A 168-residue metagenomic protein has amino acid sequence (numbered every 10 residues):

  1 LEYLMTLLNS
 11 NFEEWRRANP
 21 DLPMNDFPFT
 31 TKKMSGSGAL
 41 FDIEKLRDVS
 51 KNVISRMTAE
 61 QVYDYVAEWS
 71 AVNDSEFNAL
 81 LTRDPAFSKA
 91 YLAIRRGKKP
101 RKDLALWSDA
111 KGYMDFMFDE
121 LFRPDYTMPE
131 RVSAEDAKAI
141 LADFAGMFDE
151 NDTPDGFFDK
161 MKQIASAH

Functional and structural regions predicted by a protein language model:
L1-K138, N151: Catalytic adenosine-cofactor/nucleotide-binding cores of aminoacyl-tRNA synthetases and other
Y65, E135-H168: C-terminal accessory/binding modules appended to enzymatic or scaffolding proteins
